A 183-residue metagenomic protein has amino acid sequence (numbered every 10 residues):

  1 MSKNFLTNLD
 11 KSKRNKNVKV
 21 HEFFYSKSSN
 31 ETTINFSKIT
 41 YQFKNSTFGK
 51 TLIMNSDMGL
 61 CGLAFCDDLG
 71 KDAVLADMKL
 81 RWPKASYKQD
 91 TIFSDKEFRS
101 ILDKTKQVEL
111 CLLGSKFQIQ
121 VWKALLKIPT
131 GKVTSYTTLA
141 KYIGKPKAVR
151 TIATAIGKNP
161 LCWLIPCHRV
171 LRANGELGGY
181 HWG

Functional and structural regions predicted by a protein language model:
M1-P146: Basic nucleic-acid-binding alpha-helical/helix-turn surface characteristic of O6-alkylguanine DNA
K147-G183: Short glycine/serine-rich loop segments
